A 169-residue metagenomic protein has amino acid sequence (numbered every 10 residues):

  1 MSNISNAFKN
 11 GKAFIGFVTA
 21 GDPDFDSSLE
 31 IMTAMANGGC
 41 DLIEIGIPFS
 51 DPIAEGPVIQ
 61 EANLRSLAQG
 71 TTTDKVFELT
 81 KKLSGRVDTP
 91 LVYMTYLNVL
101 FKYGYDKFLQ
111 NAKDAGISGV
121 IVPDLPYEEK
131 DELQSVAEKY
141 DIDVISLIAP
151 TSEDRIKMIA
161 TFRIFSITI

Functional and structural regions predicted by a protein language model:
M1-V18, K81-G85: N-terminal amphipathic alpha-helix/helix-capping segment at the start of soluble metabolic enzymes
F14-S28, V92-G104, D143-T151: Active-site mouth loops of central-metabolism enzymes
I15, D41-E44, I121, I167-I169: Conserved beta-strand positions in the central sheet of alpha/beta enzyme cores
G16, M35, I43-G46, A112 (+1 more regions): Conserved, mostly hydrophobic/aromatic
F25-A36, S152-F162: Catalytic cores of alpha/beta
G39, A112-S118, E138-V144, T161-T168: Glycine-enriched alpha-helix->loop->beta-strand junction motifs that scaffold or abut catalytic
I47-F49, Q60-L125: Active-site beta->alpha loop and helix N-cap motifs at the rims of alpha/beta catalytic domains
A68-T71, G116-E129, D143-S152, K157 (+1 more regions): Catalytic beta/alpha-barrel core
